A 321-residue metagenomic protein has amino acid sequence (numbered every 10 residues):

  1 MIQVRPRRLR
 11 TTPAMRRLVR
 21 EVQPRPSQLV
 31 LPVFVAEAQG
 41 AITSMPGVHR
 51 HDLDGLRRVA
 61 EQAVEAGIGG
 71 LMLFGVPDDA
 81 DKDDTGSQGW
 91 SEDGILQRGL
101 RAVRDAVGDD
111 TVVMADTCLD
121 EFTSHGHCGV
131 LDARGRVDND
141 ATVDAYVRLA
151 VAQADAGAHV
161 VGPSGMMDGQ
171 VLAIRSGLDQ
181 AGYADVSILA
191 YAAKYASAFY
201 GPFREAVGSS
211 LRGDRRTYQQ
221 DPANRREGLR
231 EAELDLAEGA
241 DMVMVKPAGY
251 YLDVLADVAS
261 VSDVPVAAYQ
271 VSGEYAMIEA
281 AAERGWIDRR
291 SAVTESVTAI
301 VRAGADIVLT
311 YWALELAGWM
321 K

Functional and structural regions predicted by a protein language model:
M1-Q23: N-terminal amphipathic/basic leader segments beginning at the initiator methionine
T12, E21-V30, A36-K321: Alpha/beta enzyme core
